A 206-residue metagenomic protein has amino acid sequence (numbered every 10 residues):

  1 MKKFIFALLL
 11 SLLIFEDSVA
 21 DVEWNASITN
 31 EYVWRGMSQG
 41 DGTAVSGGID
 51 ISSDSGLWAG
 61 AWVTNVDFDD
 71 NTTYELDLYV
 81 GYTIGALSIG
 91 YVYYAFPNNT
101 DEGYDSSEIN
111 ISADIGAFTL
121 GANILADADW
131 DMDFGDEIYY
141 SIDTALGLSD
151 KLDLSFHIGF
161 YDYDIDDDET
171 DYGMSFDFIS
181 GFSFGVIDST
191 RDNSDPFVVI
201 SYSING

Functional and structural regions predicted by a protein language model:
F4-L8, F15-G206: Outer-membrane beta-barrel proteins
